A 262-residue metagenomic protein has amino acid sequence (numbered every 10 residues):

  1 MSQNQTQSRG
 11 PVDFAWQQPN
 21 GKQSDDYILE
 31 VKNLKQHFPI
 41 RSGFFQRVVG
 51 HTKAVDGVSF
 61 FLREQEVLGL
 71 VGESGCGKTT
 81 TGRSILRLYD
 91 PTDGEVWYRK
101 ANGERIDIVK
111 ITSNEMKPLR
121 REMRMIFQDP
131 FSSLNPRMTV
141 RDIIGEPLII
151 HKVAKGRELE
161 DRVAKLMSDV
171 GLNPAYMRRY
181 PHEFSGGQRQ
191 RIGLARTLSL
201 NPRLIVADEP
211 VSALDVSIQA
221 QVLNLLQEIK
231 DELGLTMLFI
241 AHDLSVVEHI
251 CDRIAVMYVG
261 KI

Functional and structural regions predicted by a protein language model:
M1-H51: ABC-family P-loop ATPase nucleotide-binding domain
E73, P210, L214, I218-I262: P-loop NTP-binding/switch modules centered on Walker-like glycine-rich loops
E95-P118, K155: ABC ATPase NBD Q-loop/coupling interface
G103-E104, R157-A175: Conserved ABC ATPase "signature" region
Y180-F184, Q188: Conserved ABC ATPase signature
L194, V206, V222: Hydrophobic anchor residue at the start of the ABC signature
S199-R203, Q219: A short, proline-enriched helix->beta-strand linker immediately N-terminal to the Walker B motif in ABC-type P-loop
